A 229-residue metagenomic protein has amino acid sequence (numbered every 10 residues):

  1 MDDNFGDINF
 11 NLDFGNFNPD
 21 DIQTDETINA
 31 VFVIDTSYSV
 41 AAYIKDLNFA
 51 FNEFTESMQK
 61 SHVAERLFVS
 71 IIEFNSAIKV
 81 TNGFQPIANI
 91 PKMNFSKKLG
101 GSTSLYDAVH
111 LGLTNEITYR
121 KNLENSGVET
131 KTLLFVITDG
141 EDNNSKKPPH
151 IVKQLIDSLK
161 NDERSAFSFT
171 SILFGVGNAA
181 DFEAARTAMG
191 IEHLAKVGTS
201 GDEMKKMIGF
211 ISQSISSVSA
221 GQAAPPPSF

Functional and structural regions predicted by a protein language model:
M1-F229: Acidic, low-complexity intrinsically disordered regions
